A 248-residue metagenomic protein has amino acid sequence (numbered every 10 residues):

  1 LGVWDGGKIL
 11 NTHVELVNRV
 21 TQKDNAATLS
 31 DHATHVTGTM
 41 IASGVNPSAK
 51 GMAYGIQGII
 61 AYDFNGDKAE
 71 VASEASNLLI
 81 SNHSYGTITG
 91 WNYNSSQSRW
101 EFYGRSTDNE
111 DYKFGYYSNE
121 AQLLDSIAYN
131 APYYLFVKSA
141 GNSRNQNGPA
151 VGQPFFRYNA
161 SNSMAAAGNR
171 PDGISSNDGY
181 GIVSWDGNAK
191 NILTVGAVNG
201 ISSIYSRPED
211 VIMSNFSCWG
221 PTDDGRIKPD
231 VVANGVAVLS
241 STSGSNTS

Functional and structural regions predicted by a protein language model:
L1-S81, G86-S98, Y129-L135, S139 (+4 more regions): Subtilisin-like serine protease catalytic core
E15-N18, E209-N215: Short Pro/Gly-enriched beta-strand edge/turn motifs at strand-loop
Q22-A26, D67, E110, D172 (+2 more regions): Residues at structural and domain junctions
S43-V45, D63-A69, N119-L124, N177-I182 (+1 more regions): Short alpha-helical segments and helix-capping/turn motifs at coil-helix boundaries
T89-I212, S240-S248: Substrate-binding/specificity loop regions of serine endopeptidase catalytic domains, predominantly subtilases
